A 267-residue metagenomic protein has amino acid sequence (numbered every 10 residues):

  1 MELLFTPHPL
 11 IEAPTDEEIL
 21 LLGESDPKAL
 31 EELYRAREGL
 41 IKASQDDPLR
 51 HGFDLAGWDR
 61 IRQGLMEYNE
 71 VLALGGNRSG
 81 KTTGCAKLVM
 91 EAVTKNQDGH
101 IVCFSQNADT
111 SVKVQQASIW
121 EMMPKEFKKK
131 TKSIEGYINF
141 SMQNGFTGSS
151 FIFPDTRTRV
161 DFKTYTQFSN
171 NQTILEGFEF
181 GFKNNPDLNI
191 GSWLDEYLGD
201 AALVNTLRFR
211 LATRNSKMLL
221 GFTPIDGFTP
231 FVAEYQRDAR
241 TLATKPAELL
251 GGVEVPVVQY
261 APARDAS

Functional and structural regions predicted by a protein language model:
E2-S267: Phosphate/NTP-binding elements of NTP-utilizing enzymes
